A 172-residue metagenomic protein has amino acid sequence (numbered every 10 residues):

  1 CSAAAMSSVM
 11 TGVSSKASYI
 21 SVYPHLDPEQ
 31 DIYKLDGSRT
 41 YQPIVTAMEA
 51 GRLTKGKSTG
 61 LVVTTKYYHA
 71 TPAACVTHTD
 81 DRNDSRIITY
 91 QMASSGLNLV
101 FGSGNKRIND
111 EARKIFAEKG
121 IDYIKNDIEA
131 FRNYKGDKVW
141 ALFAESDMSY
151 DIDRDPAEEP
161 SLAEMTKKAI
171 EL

Functional and structural regions predicted by a protein language model:
C1-S85, L97: Active-site nucleophile/metal-coordination loop of metallo-enzymes that catalyze phosphate/sulfate and related
S2-A3, G51-K55, M92-S95, A117 (+1 more regions): Extracellular/periplasmic catalytic domains that process cell-envelope and extracellular macromolecules
S7, K16, V100, G104-R107 (+1 more regions): Divalent cation-coordinating acidic motifs and surrounding scaffolds that mediate Ca2+/Mg2+/Mn2+/Zn2+-dependent binding
S14-A17, T59, T65-H69, N105-I108 (+2 more regions): Solvent-exposed loop/turn segments at secondary-structure junctions within structured extracellular/periplasmic domains
S21, T71-V76, E111-K114, K135 (+1 more regions): Short acidic, glycine/serine/threonine-rich loops at helix termini
V76-G104, K119-I128: Acidic, His- and aromatic-enriched active-site or binding-groove loops in soluble protein domains that engage sugars
I128-L172: Anion-binding catalytic surfaces of enzymes that hydrolyze or transfer phosphate/sulfate esters
